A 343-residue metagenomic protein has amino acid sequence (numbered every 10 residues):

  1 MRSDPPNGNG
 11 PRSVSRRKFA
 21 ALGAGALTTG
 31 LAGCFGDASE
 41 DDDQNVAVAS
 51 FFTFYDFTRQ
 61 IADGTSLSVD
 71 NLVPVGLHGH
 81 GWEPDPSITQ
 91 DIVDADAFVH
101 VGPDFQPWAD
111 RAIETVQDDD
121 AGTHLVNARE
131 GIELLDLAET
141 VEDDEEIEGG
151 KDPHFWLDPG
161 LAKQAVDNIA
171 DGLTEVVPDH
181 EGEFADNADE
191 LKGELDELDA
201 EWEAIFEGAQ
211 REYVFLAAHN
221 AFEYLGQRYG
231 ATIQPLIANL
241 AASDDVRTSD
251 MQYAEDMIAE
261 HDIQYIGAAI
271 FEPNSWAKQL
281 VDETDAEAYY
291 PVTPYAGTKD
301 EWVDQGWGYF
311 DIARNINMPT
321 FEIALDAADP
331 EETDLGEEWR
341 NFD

Functional and structural regions predicted by a protein language model:
R2-R16, A20-A26, G30-D343: Extracytoplasmic metal-acquisition and chelation regions
